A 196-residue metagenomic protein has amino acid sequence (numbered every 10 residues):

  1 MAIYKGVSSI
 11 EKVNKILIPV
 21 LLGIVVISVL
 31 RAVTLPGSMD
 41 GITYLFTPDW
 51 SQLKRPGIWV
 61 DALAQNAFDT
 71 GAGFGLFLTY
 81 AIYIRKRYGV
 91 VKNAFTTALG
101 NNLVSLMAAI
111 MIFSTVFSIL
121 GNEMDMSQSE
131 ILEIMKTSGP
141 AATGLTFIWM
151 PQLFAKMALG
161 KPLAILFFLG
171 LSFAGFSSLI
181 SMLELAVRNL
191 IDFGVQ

Functional and structural regions predicted by a protein language model:
M1-E11: Hydrophobic alpha-helical hairpins/lids featuring a short glycine-rich hinge
E11-I180, L190-Q196: Membrane-embedded translocation segments of transport machinery
